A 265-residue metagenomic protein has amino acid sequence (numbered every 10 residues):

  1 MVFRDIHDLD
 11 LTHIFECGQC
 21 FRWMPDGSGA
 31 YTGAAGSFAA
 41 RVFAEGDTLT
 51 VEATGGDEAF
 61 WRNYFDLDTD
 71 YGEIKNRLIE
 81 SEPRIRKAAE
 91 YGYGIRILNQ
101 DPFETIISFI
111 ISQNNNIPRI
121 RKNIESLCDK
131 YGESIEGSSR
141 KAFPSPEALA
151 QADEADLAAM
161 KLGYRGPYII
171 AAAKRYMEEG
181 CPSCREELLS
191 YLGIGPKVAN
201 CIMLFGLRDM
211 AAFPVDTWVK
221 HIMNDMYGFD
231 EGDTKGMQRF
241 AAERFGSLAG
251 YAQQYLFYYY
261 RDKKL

Functional and structural regions predicted by a protein language model:
M1-L265: HhH-family (HhH-GPD) DNA N-glycosylase catalytic core used in base-excision repair
